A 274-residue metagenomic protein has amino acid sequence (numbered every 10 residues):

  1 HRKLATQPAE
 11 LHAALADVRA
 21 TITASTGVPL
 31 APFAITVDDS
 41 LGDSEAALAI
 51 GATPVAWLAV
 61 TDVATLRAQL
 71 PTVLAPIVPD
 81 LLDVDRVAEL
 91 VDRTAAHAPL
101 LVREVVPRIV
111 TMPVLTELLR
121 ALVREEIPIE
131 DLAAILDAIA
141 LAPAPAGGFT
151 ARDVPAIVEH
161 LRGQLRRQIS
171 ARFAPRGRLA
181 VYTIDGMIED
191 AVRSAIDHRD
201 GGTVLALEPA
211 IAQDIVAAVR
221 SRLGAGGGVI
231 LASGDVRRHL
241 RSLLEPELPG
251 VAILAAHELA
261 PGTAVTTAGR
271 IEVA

Functional and structural regions predicted by a protein language model:
H1-A274: Membrane-embedded alpha-helical signal segments
